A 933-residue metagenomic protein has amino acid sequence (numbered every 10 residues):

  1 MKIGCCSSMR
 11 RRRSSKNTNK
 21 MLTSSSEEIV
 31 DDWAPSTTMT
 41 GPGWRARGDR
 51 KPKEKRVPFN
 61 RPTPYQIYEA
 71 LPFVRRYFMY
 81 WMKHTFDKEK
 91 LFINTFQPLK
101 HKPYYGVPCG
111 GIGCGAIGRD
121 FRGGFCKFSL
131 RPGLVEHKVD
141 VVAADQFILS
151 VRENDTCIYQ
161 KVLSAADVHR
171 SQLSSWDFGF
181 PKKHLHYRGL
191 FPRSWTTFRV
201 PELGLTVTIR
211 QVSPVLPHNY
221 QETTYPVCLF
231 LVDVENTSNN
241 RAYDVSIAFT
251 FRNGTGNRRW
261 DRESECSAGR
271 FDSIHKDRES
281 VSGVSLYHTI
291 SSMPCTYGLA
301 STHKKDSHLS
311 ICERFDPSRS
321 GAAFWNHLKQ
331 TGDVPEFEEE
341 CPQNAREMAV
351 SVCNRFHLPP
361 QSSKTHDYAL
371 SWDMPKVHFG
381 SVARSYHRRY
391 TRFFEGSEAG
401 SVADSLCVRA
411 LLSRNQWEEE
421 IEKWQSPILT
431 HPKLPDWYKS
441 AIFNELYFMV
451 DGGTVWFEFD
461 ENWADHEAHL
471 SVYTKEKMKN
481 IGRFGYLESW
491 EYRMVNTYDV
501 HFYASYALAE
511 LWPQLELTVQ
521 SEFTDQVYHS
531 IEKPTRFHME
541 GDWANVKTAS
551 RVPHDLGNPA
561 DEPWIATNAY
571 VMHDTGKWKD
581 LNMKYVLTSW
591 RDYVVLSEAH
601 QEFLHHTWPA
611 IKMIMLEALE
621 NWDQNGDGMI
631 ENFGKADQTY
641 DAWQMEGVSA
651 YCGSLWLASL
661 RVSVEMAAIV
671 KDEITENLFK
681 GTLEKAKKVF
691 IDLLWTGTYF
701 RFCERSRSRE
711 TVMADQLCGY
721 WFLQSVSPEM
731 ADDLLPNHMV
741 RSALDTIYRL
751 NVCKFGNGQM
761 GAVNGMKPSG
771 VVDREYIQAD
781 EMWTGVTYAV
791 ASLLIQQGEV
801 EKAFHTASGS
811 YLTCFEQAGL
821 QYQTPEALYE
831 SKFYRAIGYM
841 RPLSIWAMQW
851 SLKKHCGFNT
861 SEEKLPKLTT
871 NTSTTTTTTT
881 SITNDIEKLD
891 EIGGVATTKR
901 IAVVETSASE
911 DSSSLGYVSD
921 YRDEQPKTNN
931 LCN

Functional and structural regions predicted by a protein language model:
M9-R12, M21-F86, K90, V200-E202 (+10 more regions): Acidic/polar, glycine-enriched structural segments that form the non-catalytic walls/loops of the carbohydrate-binding
K90-F92, L99, Y104-D177, V772 (+3 more regions): Extended polysaccharide-engagement surfaces of secreted carbohydrate-active enzymes
Y104, H184, L216-T224, E491-M494 (+11 more regions): Alpha-helix capping and helix-loop boundary segments enriched in small/acidic/polar residues
A116, D120-F121, N236-Y243, F249-R259 (+14 more regions): A generic secondary-structure signal for well-formed alpha-helical elements
G123, P132-E202, H288-T331: An extended acidic
V139, F147-N154, I158-K161, H169-Q172 (+13 more regions): Aromatic-rich carbohydrate-recognition surfaces in CAZymes
L434-S489, Y528-G576, Q624-G647, K687-T784 (+4 more regions): Extended glycan-interaction surfaces of carbohydrate-active proteins
Y498-Y528, K584, A658-I669, E673 (+8 more regions): Active-site core of glycosidic bond-cleaving carbohydrate-active enzymes
